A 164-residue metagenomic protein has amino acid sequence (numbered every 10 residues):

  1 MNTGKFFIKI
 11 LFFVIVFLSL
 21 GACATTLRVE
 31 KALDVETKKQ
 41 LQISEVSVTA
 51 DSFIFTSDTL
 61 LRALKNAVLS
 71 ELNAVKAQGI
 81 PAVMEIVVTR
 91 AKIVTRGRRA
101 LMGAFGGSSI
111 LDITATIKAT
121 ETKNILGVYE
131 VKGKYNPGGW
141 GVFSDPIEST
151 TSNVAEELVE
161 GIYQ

Functional and structural regions predicted by a protein language model:
N2, G21-S70, I93-V94, V128-K132 (+1 more regions): A structural "domain/chain start" motif
N2-L11: Bacterial N-terminal signal peptides that target proteins for export
I10-G21: Bacterial N-terminal signal peptides
S19-A22, R28, L60-L61, M102-A119 (+1 more regions): Short, surface-exposed, charge-dense and proline/glycine-enriched linear segments
F53-I54, D58, N124-Y163: Short secondary-structure boundary motifs at beta->alpha junctions and helix caps
E71-I125, K132-I147: Surface-exposed short loop/turn segments
